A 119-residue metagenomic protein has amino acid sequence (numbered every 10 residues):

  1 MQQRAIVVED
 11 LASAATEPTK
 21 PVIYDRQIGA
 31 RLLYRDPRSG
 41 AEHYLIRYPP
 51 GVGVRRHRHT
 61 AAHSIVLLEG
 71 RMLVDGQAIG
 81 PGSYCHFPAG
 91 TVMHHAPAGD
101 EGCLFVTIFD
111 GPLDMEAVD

Functional and structural regions predicted by a protein language model:
M1-S39: A short, N-terminal "cap"/entry segment at the start of jelly-roll beta-barrel domains of the cupin/DSBH fold
R4-L11, F109-D119: Long, charge-rich low-complexity segments
Q27, R31-R58, P88-V92: Conserved short histidine dyad/triad with adjacent acidic residue
A41-H43, I65, G102-L104: Structural motif
L45-Y48, L68-G70, Y84, F105-T107: Short, well-ordered beta-strand segments in beta-rich or mixed alpha/beta enzyme and ligand-binding folds
P50-V52, H59-V74, P81: Glycine- and acidic-residue-biased ligand/ion/polar-headgroup-sensing regions
V74-H94: Short acidic-glycine-tyrosine-enriched beta hairpin
A89-M115: Ligand-binding loop in jelly-roll beta-barrel domains
